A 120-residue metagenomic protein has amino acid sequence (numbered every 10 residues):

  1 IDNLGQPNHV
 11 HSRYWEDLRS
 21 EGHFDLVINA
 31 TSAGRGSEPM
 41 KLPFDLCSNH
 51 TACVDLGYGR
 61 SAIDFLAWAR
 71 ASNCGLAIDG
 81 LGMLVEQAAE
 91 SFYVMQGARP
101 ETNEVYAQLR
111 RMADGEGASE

Functional and structural regions predicted by a protein language model:
I1-P7: NAD(P)-binding Rossmann-fold cofactor-contacting core
P7-A77: Rossmann-like adenosine-cofactor binding region
L56-E120: Adenosine-phosphate binding glycine-rich loop
